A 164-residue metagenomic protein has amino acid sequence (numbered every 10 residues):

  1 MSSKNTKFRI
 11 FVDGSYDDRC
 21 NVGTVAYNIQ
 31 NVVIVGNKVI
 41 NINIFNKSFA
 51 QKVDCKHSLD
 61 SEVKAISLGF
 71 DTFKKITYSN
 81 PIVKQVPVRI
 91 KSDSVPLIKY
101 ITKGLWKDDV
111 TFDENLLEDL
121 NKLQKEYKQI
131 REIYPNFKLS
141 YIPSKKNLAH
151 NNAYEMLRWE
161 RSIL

Functional and structural regions predicted by a protein language model:
M1-T6, Q85, I163-L164: Short, Lys/Arg-enriched, disordered terminal segments
S2-D60: RNase H-like nuclease fold core
T6-K7, I82-P87, P135: Short coil/turn segments at beta-strand junctions that form active-site/ligand-binding loops
R19-N21, P87-K91, V95-L164: C-terminal functional segments of enzyme domains
N28-Q30, I66-K74, N121-K125: Short, well-ordered amphipathic alpha-helices
V33-K38, F73-V83, K125-Y134: Alpha-helix termini
F45-S92: Acidic helix/loop or adjacent segment enriched in Glu/Asp that either coordinates divalent metal
